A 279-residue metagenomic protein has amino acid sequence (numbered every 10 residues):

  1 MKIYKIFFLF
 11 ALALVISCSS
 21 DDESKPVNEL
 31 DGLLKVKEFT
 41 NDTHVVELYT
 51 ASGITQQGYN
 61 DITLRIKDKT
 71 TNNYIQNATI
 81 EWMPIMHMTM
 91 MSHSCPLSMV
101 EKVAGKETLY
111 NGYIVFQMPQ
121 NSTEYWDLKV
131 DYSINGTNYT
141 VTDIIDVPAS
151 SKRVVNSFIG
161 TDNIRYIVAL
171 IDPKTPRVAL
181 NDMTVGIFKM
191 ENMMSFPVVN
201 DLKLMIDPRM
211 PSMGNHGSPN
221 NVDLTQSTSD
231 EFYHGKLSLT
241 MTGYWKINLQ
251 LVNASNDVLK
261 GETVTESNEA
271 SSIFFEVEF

Functional and structural regions predicted by a protein language model:
L14-C18: C-terminal motif of bacterial Sec signal peptides marking the signal peptidase cleavage site
S19-S92, P96-M99, N121-T123, F275: Acidic/polar, low-complexity intrinsically disordered N-terminal segments immediately downstream of a Sec signal
G53-K67, K174-K189: Contiguous beta-strand segments within globular domains
Q57-Y59, N121-D127, V178-L180, V199-D201 (+1 more regions): Extracellular Ig-like/FN3 beta-sandwich strand-entry sites
N60, D68-M99, F188-D223, S271: Short flexible loop/turn segments that cap and initiate beta-strands
T70-T71, N121-T123, Y132-T140, V252-E262: Short acidic/polar inter-strand loop motif in beta-rich domains
K102-V115, E124, Q226-K236, G243: Aromatic sugar-binding surface patches on proteins that engage polysaccharides or sugar-phosphate polymers
P119-T184: Surface-exposed beta-loop interaction hotspot
